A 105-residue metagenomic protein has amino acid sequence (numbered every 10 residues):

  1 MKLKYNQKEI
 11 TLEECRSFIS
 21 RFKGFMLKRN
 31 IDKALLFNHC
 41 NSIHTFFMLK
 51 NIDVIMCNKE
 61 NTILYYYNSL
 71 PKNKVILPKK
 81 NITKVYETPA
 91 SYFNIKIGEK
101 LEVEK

Functional and structural regions predicted by a protein language model:
M1-K105: Compact, glycine-rich, soluble single-domain proteins
